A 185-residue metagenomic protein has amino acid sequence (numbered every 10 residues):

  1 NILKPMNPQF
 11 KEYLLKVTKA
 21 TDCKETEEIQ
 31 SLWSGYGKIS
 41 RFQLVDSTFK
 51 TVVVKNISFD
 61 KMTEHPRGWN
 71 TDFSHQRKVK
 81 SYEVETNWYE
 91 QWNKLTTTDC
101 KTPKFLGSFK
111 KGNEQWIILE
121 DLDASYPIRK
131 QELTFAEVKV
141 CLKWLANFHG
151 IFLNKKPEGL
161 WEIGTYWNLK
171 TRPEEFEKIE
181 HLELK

Functional and structural regions predicted by a protein language model:
N1-N113: Conserved NTP-binding catalytic cores of kinases and kinase-like/nucleotidyltransferase enzymes across multiple kinase
K24, E64-R67, W92, D99 (+5 more regions): Generic marker of "main functional regions" within proteins
K38-L44, E114-L122, T171-L182: Short, charged low-complexity intrinsically disordered segments located at boundaries of structured domains
Y89-L95, S108, D121-S125, W144-K155: Mid-sequence acidic-hydrophobic segments that form the walls of catalytic/ligand-binding cavities or oligomerization
L106-V140: Conserved structural core of kinase catalytic domains
Y126-K185: ATP-dependent phospho-/nucleotidyl transfer catalytic cores
